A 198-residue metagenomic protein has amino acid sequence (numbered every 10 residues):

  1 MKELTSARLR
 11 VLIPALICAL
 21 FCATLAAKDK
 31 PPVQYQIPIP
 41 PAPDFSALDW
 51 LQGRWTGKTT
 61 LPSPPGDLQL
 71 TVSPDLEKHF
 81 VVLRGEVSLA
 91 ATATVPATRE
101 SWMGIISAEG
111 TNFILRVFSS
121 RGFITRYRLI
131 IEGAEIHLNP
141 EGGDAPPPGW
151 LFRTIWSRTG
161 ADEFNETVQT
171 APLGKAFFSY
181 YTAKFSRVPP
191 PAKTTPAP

Functional and structural regions predicted by a protein language model:
K2-I13: Bacterial N-terminal signal peptides that target proteins for export
L4, A23, K193-T194: Intrinsically disordered/low-complexity terminal segments and short unstructured peptides
V11-A23: Bacterial N-terminal signal peptides
K28-P198: Hydrophobic small-molecule pocket/channel-lining residues, especially in calycin-type beta-barrels
